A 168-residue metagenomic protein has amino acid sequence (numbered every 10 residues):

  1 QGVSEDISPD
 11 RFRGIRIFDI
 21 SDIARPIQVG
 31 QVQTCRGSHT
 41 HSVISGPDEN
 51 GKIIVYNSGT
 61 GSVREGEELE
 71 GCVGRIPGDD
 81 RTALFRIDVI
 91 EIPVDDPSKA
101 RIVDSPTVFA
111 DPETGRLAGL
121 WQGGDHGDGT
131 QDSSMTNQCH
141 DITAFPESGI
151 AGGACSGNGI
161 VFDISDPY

Functional and structural regions predicted by a protein language model:
Q1-Y168: Feature marking well-ordered beta-strand scaffolds used for ligand recognition
